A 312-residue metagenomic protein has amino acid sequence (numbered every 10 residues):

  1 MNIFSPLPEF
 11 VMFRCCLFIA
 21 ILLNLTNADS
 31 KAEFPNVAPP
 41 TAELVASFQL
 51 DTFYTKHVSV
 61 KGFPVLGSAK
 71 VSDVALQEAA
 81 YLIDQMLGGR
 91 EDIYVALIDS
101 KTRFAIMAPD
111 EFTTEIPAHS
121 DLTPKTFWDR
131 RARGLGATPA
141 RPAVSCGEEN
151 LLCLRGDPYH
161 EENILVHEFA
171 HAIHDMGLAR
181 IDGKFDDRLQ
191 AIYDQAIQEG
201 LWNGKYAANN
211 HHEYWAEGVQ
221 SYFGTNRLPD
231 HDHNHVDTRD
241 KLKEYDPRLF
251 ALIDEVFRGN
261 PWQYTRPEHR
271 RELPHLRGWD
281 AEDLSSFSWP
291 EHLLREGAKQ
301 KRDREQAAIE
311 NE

Functional and structural regions predicted by a protein language model:
M1-M12: N-terminal secretory signal peptides that target proteins for export/translocation
C15-N24: Bacterial N-terminal signal peptides
A28-A32: Boundary at the C-terminal end of the N-terminal hydrophobic targeting segment
V45, D51-F53, V60-F63, V71-G200 (+1 more regions): Acidic/His-rich structured neighborhood in mature extracellular/periplasmic domains
L50, K56-H57, R188-I192, K301-E312: Ser/Thr/Asn(+Pro)-rich, low-complexity disordered segments
Q77, Y81, N163-H167, N210-S221 (+1 more regions): A structural signal for well-ordered alpha-helical segments within the folded catalytic domains of diverse enzymes
D186-Y245: An amphipathic alpha-helical core segment
V219-E312: Pan-zinc metallopeptidase signature
